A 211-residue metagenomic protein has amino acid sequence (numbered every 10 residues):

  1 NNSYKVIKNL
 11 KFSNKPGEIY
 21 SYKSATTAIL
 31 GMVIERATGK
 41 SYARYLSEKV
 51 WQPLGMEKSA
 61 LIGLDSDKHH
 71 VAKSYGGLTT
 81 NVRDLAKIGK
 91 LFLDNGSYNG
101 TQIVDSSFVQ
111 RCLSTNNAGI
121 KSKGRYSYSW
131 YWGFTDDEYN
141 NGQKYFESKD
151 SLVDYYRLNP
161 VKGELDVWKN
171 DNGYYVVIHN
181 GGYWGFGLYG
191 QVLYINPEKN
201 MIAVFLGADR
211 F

Functional and structural regions predicted by a protein language model:
N1, R210-F211: Short, intrinsically disordered, charge-balanced linker/junction segments flanking boundaries in proteins
N1, T26-T27, A43, V82-L85 (+2 more regions): A structural signal for well-ordered alpha-helical scaffolds and beta->alpha junctions
N1-G76: Catalytic-site signature segments of enzymes, centered on catalytic residues
Y4, K8, G31-E35, A43-S47 (+7 more regions): Non-transmembrane alpha-helical segments in soluble domains of secreted/periplasmic/extracellular proteins
S13-N14, Y20, T27, S66-K68 (+6 more regions): Solvent-exposed loop/turn segments at secondary-structure junctions within structured extracellular/periplasmic domains
T26-V33, G76-S97, Q191-G207: Active-site-proximal alpha-helical segments within enzyme catalytic domains
L54-L113: Active-site-proximal binding-pocket segments
K58, G63, S114-I202: Active-site Gly/Thr loop motif
